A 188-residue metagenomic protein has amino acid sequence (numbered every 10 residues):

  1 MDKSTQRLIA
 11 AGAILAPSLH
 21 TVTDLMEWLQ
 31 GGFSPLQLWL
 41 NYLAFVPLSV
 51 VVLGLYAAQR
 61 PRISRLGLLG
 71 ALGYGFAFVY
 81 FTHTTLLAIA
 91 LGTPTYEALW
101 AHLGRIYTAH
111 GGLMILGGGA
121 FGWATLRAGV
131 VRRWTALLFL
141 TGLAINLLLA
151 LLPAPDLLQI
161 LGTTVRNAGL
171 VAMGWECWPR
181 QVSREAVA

Functional and structural regions predicted by a protein language model:
M1-A188: Hydrophobic, aromatic-enriched alpha-helical segments typical of multi-pass transmembrane helices
